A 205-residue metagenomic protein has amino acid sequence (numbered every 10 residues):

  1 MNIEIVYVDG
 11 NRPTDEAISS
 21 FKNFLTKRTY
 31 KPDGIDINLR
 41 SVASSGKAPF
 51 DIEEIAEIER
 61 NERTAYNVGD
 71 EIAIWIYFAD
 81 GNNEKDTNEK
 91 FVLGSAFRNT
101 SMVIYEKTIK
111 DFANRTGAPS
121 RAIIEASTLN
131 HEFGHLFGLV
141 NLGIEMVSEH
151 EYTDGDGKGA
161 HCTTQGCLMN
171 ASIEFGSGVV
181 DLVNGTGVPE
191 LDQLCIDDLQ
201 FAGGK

Functional and structural regions predicted by a protein language model:
M1-E84: Propeptide-to-catalytic entry region of secreted or membrane-anchored zinc metalloproteases
T26-G34, H135-L142, Q200: Sec-exported extracytoplasmic/periplasmic mature domains
K27-R28, N67, S95-A96, A160-C162: Short, conserved catalytic or adaptor-binding loops enriched in Gly and charged residues
E59-A65, E89-V92, G155-D156: Short, P/G- and charge-enriched loop/turn segments at secondary-structure junctions
V68-I144: Active-site-proximal segment of zinc-dependent metalloprotease catalytic domains
T116-Q193: The catalytic-center signature of Zn2+-dependent metalloproteases
L199-K205: Pan-zinc metallopeptidase signature
